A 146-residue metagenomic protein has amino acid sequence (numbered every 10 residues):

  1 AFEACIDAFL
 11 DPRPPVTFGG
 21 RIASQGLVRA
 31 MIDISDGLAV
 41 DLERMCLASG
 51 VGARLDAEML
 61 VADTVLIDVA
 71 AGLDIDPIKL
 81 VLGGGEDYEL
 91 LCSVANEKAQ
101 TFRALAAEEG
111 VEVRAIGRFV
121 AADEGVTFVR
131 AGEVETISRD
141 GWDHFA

Functional and structural regions predicted by a protein language model:
A1-D11: Phosphate/diphosphate-binding glycine-rich loops and adjacent basic-rich segments that engage nucleotide
F2-E3, S24-A146: Glycine-/charge-enriched secondary-structure boundary and capping motifs
L10, P14, I34-G37: Short, contiguous, pocket-lining structural segments that sit at or immediately flank catalytic/ligand-binding sites
P14-R21: A short, well-structured juxtamembrane/interface segment
